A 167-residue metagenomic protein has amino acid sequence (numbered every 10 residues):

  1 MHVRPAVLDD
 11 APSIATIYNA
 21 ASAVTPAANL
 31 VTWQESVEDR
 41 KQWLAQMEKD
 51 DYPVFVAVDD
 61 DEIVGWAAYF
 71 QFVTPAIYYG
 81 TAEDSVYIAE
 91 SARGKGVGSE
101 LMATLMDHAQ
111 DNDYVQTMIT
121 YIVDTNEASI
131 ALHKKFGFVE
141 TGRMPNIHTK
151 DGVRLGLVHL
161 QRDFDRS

Functional and structural regions predicted by a protein language model:
H2-T16: A short beta-loop-alpha structural element at the N-terminal edge of CoA-dependent acyl/N-acetyltransferase catalytic
A15-L44: Conserved GNAT-fold acetyl-CoA-binding loop/helix
A45-V56: A short helix-loop-beta-strand connector motif used in the catalytic cores of GNAT acetyltransferases and, in some
V56, E62-Q71: Conserved beta-strand in the GNAT
Q71, I119-Y121, K134, V139-G156: Conserved catalytic-core motifs of GNAT/GCN5-like acyltransferases
I88, G94-A109, A131-K135: Conserved acetyl-CoA-binding loop-helix of GNAT-fold acetyltransferases
R93, I119-I130: Conserved beta-strand-loop-alpha-helix junction that forms the acyl-donor binding cleft
A109-I122: Conserved GNAT acetyl-CoA-binding A-motif
